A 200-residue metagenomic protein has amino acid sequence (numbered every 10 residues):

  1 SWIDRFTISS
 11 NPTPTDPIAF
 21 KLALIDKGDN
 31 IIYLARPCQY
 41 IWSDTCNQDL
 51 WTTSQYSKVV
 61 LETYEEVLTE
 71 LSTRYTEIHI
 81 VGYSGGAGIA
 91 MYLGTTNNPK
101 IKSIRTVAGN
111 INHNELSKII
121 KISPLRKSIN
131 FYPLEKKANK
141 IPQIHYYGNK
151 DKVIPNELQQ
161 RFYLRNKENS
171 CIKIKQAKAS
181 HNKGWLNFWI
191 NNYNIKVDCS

Functional and structural regions predicted by a protein language model:
S1-A35, Y40-W42: Short, surface-exposed "cap/lid" segments of acyl-processing enzymes
C46-T73: Alpha/beta-hydrolase active-site loop
V81-A90: Gly/Ala-rich beta-loop-alpha elbow adjacent to hydrolase catalytic centers
Y92-T96: Active-site signature of alpha/beta-hydrolase-fold catalytic machinery across serine- and Asp/Cys-nucleophile hydrolases
P99-H113: A conserved short beta-strand
G109, N114-K178: The feature captures the conserved acid-bearing segment of alpha/beta-hydrolase catalytic domains
L164-S200: C-terminal catalytic histidine-bearing segment of alpha/beta-hydrolase fold enzymes
